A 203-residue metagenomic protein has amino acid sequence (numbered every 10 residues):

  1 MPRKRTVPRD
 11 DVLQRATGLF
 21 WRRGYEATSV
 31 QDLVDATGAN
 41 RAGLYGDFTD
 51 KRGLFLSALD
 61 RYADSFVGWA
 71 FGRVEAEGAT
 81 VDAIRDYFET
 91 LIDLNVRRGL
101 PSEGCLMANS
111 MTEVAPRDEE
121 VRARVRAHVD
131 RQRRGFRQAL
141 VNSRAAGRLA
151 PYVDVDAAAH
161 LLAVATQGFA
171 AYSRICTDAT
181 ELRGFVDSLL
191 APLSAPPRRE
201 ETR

Functional and structural regions predicted by a protein language model:
M1-V7, P197-R203: N-terminal intrinsically disordered/low-complexity leader segments
D11, R15-G53, S57-A58: Helix-turn-helix
F48, N109-R117: Short helix-capping/turn signature of helix-turn-helix
S57, F71-E103, V155-L162: Hydrophobic alpha-helical connector segments
D60-F66: Short, basic, alpha-helical segments at the C-terminal edge of helix-turn-helix-like DNA-binding modules
D82-R85, E119-A145, A157, G184: Amphipathic alpha-helical packing segments from all-alpha helical-bundle domains
L94-R98, R117, N142, L162-A179 (+1 more regions): Amphipathic C-terminal alpha-helical segment
E103-N109, V153-Y172, F185-P192: Hydrophobic alpha-helical segments that form the core of small-molecule binding pockets and/or dimer interfaces
